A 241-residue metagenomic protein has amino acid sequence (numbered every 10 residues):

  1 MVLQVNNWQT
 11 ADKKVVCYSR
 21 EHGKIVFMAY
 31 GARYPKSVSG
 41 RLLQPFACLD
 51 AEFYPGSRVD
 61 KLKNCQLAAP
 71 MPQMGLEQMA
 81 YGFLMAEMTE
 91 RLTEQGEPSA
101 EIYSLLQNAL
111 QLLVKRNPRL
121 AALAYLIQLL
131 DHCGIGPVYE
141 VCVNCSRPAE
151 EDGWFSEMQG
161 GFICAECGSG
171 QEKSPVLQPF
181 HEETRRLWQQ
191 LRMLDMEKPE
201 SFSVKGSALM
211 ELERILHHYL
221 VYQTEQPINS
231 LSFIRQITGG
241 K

Functional and structural regions predicted by a protein language model:
M1-K14, Y18-K241: Non-catalytic alpha-helical scaffolds and adjoining flexible linkers that form interface surfaces for assembly
